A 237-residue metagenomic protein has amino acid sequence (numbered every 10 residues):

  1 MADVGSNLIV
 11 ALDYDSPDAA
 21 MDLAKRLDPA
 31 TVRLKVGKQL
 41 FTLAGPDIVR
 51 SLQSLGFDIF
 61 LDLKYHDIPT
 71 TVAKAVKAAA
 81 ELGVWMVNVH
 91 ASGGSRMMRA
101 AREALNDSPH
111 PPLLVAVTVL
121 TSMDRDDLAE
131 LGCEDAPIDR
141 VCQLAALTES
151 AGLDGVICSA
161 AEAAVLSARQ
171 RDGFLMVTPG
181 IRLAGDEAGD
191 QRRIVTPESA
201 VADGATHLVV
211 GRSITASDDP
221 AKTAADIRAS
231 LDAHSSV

Functional and structural regions predicted by a protein language model:
M1-L23, Q53, A164-G173, A229-D232 (+1 more regions): N-terminal amphipathic alpha-helix/helix-capping segment at the start of soluble metabolic enzymes
A2-S6, D67, T71-G155, S159-E162 (+3 more regions): Conserved anion-binding
V10, L34, K64, V87 (+4 more regions): Conserved, mostly hydrophobic/aromatic
R26-L27, L52, A79, T148 (+3 more regions): Generic structural signal for hydrophobic
P29, L55, L82, A151 (+1 more regions): Structural motif
L40, M97, E162-A163, I214: Alpha-helix capping/helix-boundary segments
L82-S95, L183, Q191-T223: Glycine-rich phosphate-binding active-site loops on the catalytic face of alpha/beta enzymes
M98-A104, V201, I214-V237: C-terminal helical cap(s) of enzyme catalytic domains, especially alpha/beta-barrels
